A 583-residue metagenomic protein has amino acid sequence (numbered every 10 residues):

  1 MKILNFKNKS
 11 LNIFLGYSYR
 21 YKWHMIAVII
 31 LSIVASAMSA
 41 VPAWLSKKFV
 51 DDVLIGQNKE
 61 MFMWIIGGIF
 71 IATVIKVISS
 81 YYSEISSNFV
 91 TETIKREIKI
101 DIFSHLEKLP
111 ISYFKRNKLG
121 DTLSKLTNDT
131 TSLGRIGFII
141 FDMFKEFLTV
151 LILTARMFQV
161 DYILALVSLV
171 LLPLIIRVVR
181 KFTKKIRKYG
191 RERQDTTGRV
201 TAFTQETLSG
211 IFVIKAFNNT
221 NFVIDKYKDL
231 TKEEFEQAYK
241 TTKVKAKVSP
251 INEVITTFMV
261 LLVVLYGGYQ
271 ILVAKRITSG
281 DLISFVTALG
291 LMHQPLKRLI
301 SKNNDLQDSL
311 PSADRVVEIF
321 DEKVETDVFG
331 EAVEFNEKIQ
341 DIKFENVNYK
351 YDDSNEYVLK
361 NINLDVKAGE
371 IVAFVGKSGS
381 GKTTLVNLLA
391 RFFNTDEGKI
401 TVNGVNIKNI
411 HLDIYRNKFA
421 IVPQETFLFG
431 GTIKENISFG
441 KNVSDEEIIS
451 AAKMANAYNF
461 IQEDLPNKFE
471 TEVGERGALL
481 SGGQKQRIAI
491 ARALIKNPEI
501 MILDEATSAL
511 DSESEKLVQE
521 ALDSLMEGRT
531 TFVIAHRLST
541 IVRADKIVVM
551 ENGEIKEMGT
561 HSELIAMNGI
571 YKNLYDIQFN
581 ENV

Functional and structural regions predicted by a protein language model:
M1-S39, L54-I65, Y82-S87, T91 (+12 more regions): Membrane-integrated ABC transporters
S18, S83, S87, T91 (+2 more regions): Juxtamembrane loop-to-helix connectors within ABC transporter transmembrane domains
R20, H24-A35, G67-I78, F141-E192 (+2 more regions): Transmembrane helices of ABC transporter permease
R20-W23, I111-S112, N128-I140, L148 (+7 more regions): An intracellular "coupling" helix at the cytosolic face of ABC transporter transmembrane type-1 domains
G68-S80, L172-V179, K245-M259, S279-S301: Hydrophobic alpha-helical segments in the permease module
A216-N219, K243, F258, L291-I319: Cytosolic ends of transmembrane helices, especially the final helix of ABC transmembrane type-1 domains
F329, F335-V583: ABC-type nucleotide-binding domain
